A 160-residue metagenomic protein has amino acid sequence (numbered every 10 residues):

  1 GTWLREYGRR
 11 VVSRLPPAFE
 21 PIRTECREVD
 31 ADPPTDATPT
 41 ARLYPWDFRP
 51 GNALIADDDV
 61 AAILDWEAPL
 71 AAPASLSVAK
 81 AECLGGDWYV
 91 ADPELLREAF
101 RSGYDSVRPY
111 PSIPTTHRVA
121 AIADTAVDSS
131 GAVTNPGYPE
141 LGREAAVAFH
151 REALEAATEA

Functional and structural regions predicted by a protein language model:
G1-W46, T158: An alpha-helical support segment within catalytic cores of ATP-dependent transferases
V12-S13, E67, G86-Y89: A ubiquitous short alpha-helical element
R27, A79, R97-S102, R143 (+2 more regions): Hydrophobic core segments within long, regular secondary-structure runs in both alpha- and beta-rich folds
E28-L76: Active-site acidic catalytic loop and adjacent metal/ATP-binding pocket of ATP-dependent phosphoryl transfer enzymes
L70-P73, D92, R118: A generic short alpha-helical patch detector that favors 3-5-residue windows in or near N-terminal regions
L76-P109, I122-Y138: Active-site activation/catalytic loop segments of kinase-like enzymes and analogous catalytic loops in related
I113-A121: Alpha-helical scaffolds flanking conserved acidic
V127-A160: ATP/Mg2+ or Mg2+-diphosphate-binding catalytic cores that bind nucleotide phosphates or diphosphates via glycine-rich
